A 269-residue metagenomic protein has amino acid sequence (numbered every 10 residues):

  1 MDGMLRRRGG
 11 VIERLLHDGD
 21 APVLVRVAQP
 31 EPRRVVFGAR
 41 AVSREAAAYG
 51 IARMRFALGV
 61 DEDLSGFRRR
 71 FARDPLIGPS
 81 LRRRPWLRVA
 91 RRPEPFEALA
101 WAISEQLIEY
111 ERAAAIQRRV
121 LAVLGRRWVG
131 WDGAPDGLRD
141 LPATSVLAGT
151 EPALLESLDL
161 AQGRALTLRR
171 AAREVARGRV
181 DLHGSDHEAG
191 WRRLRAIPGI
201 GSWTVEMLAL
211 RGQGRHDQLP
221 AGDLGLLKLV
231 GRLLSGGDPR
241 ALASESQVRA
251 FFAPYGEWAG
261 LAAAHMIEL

Functional and structural regions predicted by a protein language model:
M1-L269: HhH-family (HhH-GPD) DNA N-glycosylase catalytic core used in base-excision repair
